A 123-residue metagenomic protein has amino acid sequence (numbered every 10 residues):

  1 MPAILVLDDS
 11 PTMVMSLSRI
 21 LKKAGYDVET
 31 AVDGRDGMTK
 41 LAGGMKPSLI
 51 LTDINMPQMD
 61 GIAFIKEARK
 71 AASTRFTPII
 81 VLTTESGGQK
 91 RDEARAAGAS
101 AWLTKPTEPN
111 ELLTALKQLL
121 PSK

Functional and structural regions predicted by a protein language model:
M15-K23: Charged docking surfaces used in two-component/phosphorelay signaling
T30-L49: Acidic, metal-coordinating helix/loop segments flanking the phosphotransfer/catalytic sites of two-component signaling
M45-S48, S73-P78: His-Asp phosphorelay/catalytic-motif detector in bacterial-type signaling
D53, T83: Active-site residues of response regulator receiver
M56: Receiver (REC) domain active-site loop signature in two-component systems and cognate sites in sensor histidine kinases
S100: Short, glycine/charged-rich "phosphate-handling" switch motifs in NTP-dependent and phosphotransfer domains
T107-K117: C-terminal output helix
